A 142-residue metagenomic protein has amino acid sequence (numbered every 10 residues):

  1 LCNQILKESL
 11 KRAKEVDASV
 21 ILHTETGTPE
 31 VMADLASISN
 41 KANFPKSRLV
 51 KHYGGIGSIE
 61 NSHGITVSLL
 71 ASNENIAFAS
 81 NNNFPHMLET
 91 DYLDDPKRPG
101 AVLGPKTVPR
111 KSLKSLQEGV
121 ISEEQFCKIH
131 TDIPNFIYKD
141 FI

Functional and structural regions predicted by a protein language model:
L1, L93-P96, V102-S115: Active-site gating loops and adjacent loop-to-helix segments of metal-dependent hydrolytic enzymes
L1-G55: Divalent metal-binding pocket/active-site signature
K14, N61, S80: Anion (oxyanion) recognition and catalysis
V20-L22, S47-H52, I65-L70, H86-T90: Hydrophobic faces of well-ordered beta-strands that scaffold small-molecule active sites in alpha/beta enzyme cores
H23, N82-V102: Short acidic/histidine-rich active-site segments
T26-T28, G54-G57, A71-N73, Y92-D94: Active-site-proximal loop/turn and secondary-structure-junction residues that shape catalytic pockets, frequently
S37-K41, V67, G104-T107: Short, hinge-like loop/turn segments at secondary-structure boundaries
R110-I142: Mid-to-C-terminal alpha-helical segments outside catalytic/metal-binding sites
